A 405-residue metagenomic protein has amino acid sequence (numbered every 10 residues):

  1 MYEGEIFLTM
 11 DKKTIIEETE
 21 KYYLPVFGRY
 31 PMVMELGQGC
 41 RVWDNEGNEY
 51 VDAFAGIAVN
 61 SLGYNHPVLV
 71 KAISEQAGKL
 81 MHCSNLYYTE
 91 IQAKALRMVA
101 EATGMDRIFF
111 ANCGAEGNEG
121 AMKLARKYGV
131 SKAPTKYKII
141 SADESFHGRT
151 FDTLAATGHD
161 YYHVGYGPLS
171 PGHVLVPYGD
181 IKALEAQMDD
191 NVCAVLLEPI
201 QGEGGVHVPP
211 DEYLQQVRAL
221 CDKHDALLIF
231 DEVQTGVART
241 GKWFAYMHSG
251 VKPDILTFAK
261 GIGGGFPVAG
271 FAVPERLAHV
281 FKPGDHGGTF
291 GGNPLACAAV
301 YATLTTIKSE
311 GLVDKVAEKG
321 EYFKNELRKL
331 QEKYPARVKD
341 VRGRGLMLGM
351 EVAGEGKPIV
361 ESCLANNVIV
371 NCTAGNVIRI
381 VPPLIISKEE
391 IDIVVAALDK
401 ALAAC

Functional and structural regions predicted by a protein language model:
G4-C405: Conserved N-terminal phosphate-binding loop of PLP-dependent enzymes in the Aspartate aminotransferase
